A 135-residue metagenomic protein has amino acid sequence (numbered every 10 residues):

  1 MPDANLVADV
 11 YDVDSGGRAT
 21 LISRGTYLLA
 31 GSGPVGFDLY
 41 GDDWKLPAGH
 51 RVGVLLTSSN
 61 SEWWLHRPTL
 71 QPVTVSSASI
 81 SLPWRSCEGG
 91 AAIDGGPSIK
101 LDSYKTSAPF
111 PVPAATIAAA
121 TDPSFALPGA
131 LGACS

Functional and structural regions predicted by a protein language model:
M1-S135: Glycine/threonine-rich phosphate-binding loop and adjacent beta-strand/alpha-helix elements that clamp
